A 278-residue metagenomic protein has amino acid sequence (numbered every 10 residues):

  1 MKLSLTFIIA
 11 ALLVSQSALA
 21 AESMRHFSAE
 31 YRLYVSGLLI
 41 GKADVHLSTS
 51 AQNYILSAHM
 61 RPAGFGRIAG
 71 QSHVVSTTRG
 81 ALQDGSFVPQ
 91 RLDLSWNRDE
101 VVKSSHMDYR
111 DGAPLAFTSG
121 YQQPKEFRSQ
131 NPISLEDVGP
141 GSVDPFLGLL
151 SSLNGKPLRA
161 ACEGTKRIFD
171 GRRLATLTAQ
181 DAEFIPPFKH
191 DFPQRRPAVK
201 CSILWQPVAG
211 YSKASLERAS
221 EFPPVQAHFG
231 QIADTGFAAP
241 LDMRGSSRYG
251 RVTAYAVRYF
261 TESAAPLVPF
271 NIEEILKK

Functional and structural regions predicted by a protein language model:
M1-F7: Bacterial N-terminal signal peptides that target proteins for export
S15-S17: N-terminal signal peptide c-region/cleavage motif recognized by signal peptidases
A21-D111, K156-K278: Acidic, serine/threonine-rich low-complexity disordered tracts
E100-D144: Internal, conserved structured core segments that host functional sites
S134-D170: Extracytoplasmic beta-rich ectodomain segments of secreted or membrane-anchored proteins
